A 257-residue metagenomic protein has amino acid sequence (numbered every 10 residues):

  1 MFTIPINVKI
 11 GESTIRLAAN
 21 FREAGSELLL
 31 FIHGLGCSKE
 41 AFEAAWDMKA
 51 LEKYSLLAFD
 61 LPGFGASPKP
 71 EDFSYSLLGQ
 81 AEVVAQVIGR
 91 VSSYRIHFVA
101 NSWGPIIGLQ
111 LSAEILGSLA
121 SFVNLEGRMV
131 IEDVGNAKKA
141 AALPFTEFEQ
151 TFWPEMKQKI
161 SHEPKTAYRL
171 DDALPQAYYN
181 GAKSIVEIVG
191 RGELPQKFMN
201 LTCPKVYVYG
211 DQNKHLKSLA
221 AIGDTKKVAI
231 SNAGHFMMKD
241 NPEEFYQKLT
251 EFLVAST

Functional and structural regions predicted by a protein language model:
M1-R16: N-terminal cap/lid segment of alpha/beta-hydrolase-fold proteins
I15-R16, N20-A66: Conserved HGGG/HGGXW glycine-rich cap/lid loop of the alpha/beta-hydrolase fold
H33-L35, A100-P105: Conserved alpha/beta-hydrolase "nucleophile elbow" surrounding the catalytic nucleophile
L57-V99, Q247: Active-site loop/oxyanion-hole signature of alpha/beta-hydrolase fold enzymes
I106-E114, L119-T151: Flexible "cap/lid" loop of the alpha/beta hydrolase fold
D133-K139, T146-N200: Conserved alpha/beta-hydrolase catalytic His-Asp/Glu region
Q176-A229, A233: Conserved serine/cysteine hydrolase catalytic core
A233-Y246: Catalytic histidine-centered segment of alpha/beta-hydrolase-like enzymes
